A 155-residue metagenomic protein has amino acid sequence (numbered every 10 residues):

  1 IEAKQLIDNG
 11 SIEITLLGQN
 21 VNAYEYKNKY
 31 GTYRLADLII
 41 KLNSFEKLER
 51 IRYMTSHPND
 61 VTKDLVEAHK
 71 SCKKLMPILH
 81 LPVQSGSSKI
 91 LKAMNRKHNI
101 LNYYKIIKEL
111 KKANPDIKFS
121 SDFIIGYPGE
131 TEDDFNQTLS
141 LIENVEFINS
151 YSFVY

Functional and structural regions predicted by a protein language model:
I1: Canonical Radical SAM [4Fe-4S] cluster-binding loop centered on the CxxxCxxC motif and its immediate flanking residues
K4: Ferredoxin-type iron-sulfur electron-transfer modules in oxidoreductases and energy-metabolism complexes
I7-D8, E143: Non-catalytic positions within long, well-ordered alpha-helices that form the structural scaffold/packing of enzyme
D8-E132: Conserved SAM/AdoMet-binding glycine-rich loop
E132-Y155: C-terminal, non-catalytic macromolecule-binding modules
